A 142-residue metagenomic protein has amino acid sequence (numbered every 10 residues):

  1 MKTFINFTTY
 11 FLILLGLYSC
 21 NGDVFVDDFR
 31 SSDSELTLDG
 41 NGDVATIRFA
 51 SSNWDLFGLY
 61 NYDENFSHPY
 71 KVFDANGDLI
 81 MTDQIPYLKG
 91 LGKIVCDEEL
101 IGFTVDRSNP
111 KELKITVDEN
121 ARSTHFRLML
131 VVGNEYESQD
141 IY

Functional and structural regions predicted by a protein language model:
M1-C20: Sec-dependent bacterial lipoprotein signal peptides
G16-N41: Bacterial Sec-dependent N-terminal signal peptides
G40, S108, A121-S123: Surface-exposed coil/turn segments at beta-strand junctions on protein surfaces, enriched
G42-K114: Surface-exposed binding patches on compact interaction domains or structured appendages
W54-L56, R122, E137: Generic "edge-of-domain/loop-turn" microfeature
K114-F126: Exposed beta-sheet edge/beta-hairpin loop segments within beta-rich domains
S123-Y136: A short beta-strand micro-motif common to beta-rich folds, especially ectodomain repeats
Y136-Y142: C-terminal edge beta-strand
